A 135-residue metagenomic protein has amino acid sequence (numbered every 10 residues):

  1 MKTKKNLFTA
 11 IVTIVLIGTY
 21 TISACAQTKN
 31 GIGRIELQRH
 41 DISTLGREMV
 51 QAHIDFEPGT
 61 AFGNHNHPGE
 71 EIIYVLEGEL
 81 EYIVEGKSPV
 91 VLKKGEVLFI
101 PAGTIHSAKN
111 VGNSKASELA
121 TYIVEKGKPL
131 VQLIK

Functional and structural regions predicted by a protein language model:
T3-V50, I83, F99, P129-K135: A short, N-terminal "cap"/entry segment at the start of jelly-roll beta-barrel domains of the cupin/DSBH fold
I42-N64, I73: Mature N-terminal segment immediately following signal peptide/propeptide cleavage in secreted/periplasmic
G46, N66-H67, Y74, V91 (+1 more regions): Extracellular/periplasmic catalytic domains that process cell-envelope and extracellular macromolecules
D55, H67-Y82: Short, conserved beta-strand element in jelly-roll/cupin
F56, G86-G103: Short acidic-glycine-tyrosine-enriched beta hairpin
A61-G63, E81, L98, A102-K109: Histidine-centered metal-chelating micro-motifs
F62-H67, V84, K109-V111, L133: Short histidine-centered beta-strand/loop micro-motifs that create catalytic or ligand/metal-coordination sites
P89, T104-G127: Ligand-binding loop in jelly-roll beta-barrel domains
